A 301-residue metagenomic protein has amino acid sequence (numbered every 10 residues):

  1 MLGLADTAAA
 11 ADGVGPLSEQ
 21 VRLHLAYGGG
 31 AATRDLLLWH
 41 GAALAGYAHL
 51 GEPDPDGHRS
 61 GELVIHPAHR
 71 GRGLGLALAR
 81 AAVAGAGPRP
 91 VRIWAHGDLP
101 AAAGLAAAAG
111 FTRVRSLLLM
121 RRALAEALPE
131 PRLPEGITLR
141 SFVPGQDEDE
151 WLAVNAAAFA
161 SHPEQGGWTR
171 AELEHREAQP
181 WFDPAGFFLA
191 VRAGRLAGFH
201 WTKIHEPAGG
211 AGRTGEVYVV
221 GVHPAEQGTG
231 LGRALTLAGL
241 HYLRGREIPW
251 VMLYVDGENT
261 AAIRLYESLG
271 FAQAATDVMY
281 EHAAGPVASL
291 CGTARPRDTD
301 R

Functional and structural regions predicted by a protein language model:
M1-E62, A77-V83, D300: N-terminal charged segments
M1-L25, L37, R132-G166, C291-R301: Short amphipathic alpha-helix that is part of the acyltransferase structural core
P16-A32, A48-D56, E164-V220: A conserved beta-strand-loop-helix scaffold within acyl/acetyltransferase catalytic domains
A42-G46, V114, R195-G198, A261: Glycine-rich acetyl-CoA-binding "A-motif" of GNAT/NAT acetyltransferases
E52-S60, H66-I137, Y280-H282: Acyl-donor-binding surface of acyltransferase catalytic domains
I65, V220-V222, V255: Hydrophobic adenine-recognition pocket in adenosine-nucleotide-binding enzymes
G71-G85, V219-P224, G228-G245, I263-S268: Conserved acetyl-CoA-binding loop-helix of GNAT-fold acetyltransferases
L119-R140, Y254-T260, T276-R301: C-terminal "cap" of GNAT-fold acetyltransferases
